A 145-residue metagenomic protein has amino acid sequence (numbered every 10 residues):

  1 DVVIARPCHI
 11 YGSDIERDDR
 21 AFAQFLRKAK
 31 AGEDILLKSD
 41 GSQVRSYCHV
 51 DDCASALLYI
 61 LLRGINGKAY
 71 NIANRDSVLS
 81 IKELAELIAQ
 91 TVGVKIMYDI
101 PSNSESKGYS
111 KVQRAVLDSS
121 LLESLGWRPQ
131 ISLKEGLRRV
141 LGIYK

Functional and structural regions predicted by a protein language model:
D1-S13: Conserved beta-loop-beta element that borders a ligand/cofactor-binding pocket
I10-Q24, E33, K38, V50-D51 (+3 more regions): Glycine/proline-rich active-site loop of Rossmann-fold NAD(P)-dependent oxidoreductases
R20, R45-D51, L79, S110 (+2 more regions): Residue-level signal for the nucleotide or nucleotide-sugar donor/cofactor binding architecture
F25, L121-L122: Structural element of the ATP-grasp superfamily
D40, G67-Y70, K82-A85, G93-R114 (+1 more regions): C-terminal "lid/loop" region of Rossmann-like NAD(P)-dependent oxidoreductases
V44, L57, R75, K111-Q113: Glycine/small-residue-rich pyrophosphate-binding loop that anchors the diphosphate of NDP-sugar donors
L133-K145: Amphipathic terminal alpha-helices
